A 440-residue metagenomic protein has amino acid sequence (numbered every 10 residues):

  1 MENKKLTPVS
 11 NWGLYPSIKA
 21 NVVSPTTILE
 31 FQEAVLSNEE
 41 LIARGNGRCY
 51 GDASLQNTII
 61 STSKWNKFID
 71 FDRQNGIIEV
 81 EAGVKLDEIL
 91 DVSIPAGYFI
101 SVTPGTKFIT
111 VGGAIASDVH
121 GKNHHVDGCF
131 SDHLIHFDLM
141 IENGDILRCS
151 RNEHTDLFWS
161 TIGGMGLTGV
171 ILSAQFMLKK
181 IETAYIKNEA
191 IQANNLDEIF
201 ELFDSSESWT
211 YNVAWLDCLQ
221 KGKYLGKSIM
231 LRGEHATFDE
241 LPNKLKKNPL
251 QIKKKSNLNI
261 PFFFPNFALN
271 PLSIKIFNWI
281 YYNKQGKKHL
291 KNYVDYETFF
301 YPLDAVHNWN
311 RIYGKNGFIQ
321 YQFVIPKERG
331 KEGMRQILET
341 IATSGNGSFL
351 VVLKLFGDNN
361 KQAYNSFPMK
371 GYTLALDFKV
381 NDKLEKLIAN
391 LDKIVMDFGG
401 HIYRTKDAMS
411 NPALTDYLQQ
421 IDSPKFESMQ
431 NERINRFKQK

Functional and structural regions predicted by a protein language model:
K5-S10, Y296-Y301, H307, I421-K440: Intrinsic disorder at enzyme termini
G13-F108, S117-N123, A214, L353 (+1 more regions): Glycine-rich N-terminal segment of FAD-binding domains in flavoprotein oxidoreductases, spanning the beta-loop-helix
G51-D70, N123-N143, V170-M177: Structural signature of FAD isoalloxazine-binding scaffolds in flavoprotein oxidoreductases
A82, G330, I341-S344, T373-A375 (+1 more regions): Extended C-terminal subregions enriched in glycine
I135-G333, T340: C-terminal substrate-binding/cap subdomain adjacent to the FAD-binding core in PCMH-type and related FAD-linked
G226-E234, N359-K370, A413-I421: Short glycine/threonine-rich loop-to-helix capping motif typified by GTGT followed within a few residues by an Asp-Pro
Y321-D377: C-terminal structural cap/anchor segments
K383-L387, I394-K440: Activity-critical C-terminal alpha-helical subdomain
